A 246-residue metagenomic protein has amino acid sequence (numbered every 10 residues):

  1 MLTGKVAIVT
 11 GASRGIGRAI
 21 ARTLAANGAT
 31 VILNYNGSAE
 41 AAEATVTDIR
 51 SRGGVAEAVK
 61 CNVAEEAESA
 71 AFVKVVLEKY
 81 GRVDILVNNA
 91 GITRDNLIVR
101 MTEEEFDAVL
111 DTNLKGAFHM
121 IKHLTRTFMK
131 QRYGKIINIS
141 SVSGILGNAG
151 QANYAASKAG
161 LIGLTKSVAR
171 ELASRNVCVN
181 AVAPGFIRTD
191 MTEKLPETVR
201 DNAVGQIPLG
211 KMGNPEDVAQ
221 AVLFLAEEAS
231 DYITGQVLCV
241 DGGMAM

Functional and structural regions predicted by a protein language model:
V6, S13-G15: Conserved glycine-rich cofactor-binding loop
N27-A44: Conserved glycine-rich Rossmann-like NAD(P)H-binding loop of the short-chain dehydrogenase/reductase
L97-I98, T102-L110, T192, A203: Substrate-binding pocket helix/loop in short-chain dehydrogenase/reductase
F118-I121, Y133, K211-V240, A245: C-terminal substrate-recognition "lid" of short-chain dehydrogenase/reductases
I121, S157, T165: Active-site helix of classical SDR
R126, R170-S174, D231: Alpha-helical segment proximal to the catalytic Tyr-Lys
S141: Residue(s) in the substrate-gating loop at a strand-loop-helix junction that position the organic substrate next
